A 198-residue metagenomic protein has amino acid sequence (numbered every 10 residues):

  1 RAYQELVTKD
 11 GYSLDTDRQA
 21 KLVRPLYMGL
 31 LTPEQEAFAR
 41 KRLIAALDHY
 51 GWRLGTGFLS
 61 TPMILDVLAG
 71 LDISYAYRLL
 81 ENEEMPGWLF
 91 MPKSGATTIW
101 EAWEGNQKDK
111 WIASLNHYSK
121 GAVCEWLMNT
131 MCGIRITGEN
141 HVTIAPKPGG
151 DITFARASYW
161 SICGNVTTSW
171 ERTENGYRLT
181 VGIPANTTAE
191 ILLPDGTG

Functional and structural regions predicted by a protein language model:
R1-W111: Catalytic cores of carbohydrate-active enzymes
S74-G198: Non-catalytic C-terminal accessory modules of carbohydrate-active enzymes
